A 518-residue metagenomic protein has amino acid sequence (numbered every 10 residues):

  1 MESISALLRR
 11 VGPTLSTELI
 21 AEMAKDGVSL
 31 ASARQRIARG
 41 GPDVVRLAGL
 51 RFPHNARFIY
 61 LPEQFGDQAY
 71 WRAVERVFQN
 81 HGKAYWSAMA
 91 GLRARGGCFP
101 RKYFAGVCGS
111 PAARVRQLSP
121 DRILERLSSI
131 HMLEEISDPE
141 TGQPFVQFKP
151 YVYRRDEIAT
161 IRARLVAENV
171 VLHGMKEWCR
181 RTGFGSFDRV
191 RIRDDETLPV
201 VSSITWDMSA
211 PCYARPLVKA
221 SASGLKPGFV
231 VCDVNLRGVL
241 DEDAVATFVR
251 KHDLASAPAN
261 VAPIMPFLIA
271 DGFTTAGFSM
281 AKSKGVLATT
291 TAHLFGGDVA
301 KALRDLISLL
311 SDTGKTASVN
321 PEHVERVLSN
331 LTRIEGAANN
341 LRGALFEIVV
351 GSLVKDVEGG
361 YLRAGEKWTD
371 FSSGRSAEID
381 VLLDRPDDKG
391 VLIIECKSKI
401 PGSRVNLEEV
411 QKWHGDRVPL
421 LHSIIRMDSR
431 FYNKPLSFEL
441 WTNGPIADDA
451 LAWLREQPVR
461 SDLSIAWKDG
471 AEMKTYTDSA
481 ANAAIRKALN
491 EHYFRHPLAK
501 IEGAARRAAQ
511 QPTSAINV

Functional and structural regions predicted by a protein language model:
M1-V28, L50, Y70-E242, A246-V518: Mixed-charge (Asp/Glu-Lys/Arg
A24-R76: Long, low-complexity, charged/polar intrinsically disordered regions in eukaryotic proteins
